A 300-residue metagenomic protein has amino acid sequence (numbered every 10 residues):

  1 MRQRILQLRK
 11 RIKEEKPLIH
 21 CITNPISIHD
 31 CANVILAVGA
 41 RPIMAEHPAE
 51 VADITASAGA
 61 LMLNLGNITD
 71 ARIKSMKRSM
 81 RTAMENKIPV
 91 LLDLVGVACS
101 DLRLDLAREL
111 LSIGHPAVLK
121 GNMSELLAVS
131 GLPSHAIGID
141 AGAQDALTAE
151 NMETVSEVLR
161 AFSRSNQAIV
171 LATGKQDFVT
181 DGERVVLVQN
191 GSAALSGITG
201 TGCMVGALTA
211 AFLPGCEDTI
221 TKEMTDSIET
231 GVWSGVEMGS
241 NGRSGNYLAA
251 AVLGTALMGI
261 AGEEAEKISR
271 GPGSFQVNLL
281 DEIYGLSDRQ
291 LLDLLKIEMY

Functional and structural regions predicted by a protein language model:
M1-M44: Glycine-rich phosphate/adenosyl-contacting loop at the front of the ribokinase-like
T23-I28, A193-G206: Glycine/serine-rich anion-binding loops at beta->alpha junctions that coordinate negatively charged ligand groups
V34-N86: Active-site cofactor/substrate anionic-group-binding motifs, chiefly glycine- and Lys/Arg-rich phosphate-binding loops
P42, K87-L91, V170: Hydrophobic beta-strand scaffold residues
R72-G121: Glycine/small-residue-rich loop that forms an oxyanion/phosphate-binding "nest" at active or ligand-binding sites
L102-V185, G191-A194, S227, V232: Conserved phosphate/ATP/ADP-binding segment of small-molecule kinases
A128, T199-G242, A251-A256: Short, small-residue alpha-helix embedded
E223-V236, G259-Y300: Charged C-terminal helix
